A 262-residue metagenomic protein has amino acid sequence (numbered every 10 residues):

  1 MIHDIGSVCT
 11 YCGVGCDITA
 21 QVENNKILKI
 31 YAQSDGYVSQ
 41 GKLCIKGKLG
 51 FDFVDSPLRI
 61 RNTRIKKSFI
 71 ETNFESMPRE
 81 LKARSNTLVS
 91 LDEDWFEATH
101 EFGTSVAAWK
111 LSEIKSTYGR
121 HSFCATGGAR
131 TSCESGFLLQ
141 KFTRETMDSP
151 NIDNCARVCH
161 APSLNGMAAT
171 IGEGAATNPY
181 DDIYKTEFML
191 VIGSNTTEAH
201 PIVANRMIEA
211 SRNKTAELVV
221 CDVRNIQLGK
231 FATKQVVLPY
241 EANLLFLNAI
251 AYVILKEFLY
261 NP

Functional and structural regions predicted by a protein language model:
M1-E257: N-terminal export/assembly segments and adjacent metallocofactor-ligating motifs of anaerobic energy-metabolism
F258-P262: Internal, active-site/partner-interface "lid" segment
